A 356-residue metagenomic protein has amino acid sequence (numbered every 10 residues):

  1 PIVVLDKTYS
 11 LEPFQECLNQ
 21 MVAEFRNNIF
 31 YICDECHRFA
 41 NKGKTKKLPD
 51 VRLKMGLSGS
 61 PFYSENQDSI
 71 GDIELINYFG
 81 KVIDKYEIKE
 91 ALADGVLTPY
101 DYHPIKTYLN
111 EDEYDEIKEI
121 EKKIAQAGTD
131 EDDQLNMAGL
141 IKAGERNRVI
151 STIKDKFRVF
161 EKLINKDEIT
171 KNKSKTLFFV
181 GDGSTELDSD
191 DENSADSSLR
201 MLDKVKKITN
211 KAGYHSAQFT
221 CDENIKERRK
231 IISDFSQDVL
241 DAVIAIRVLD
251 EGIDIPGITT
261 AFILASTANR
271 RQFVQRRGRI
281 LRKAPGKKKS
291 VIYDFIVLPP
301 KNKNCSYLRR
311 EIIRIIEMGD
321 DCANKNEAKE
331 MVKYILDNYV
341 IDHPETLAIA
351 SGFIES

Functional and structural regions predicted by a protein language model:
P1-D6, S216-Q218: Conserved nucleic-acid-binding Ia/Ib motif block in the N-terminal RecA-like helicase ATPase lobe
D6-Y9, C17-Y63: SF2 helicase catalytic motif II
Q15-E16, N66-I73, S184-R200, K301-E311: Short, flexible/disordered intra-domain loops and linkers
F39, N210-N326: Conserved RecA-like P-loop NTPase helicase motor core
A40-Y100: Post-DEXD/H (motif II) to motif III coupling segment of the RecA-like Helicase ATP-binding lobe
L75-I141, K154-D155, V159, L163-K166 (+1 more regions): Inter-lobe coupling linker of SF2 helicases/translocases
K123-D234: Conserved helicase/translocase motor-coupling segment
K303-S356: Long, largely alpha-helical accessory region at the distal end of helicase-like NTP-driven motors
